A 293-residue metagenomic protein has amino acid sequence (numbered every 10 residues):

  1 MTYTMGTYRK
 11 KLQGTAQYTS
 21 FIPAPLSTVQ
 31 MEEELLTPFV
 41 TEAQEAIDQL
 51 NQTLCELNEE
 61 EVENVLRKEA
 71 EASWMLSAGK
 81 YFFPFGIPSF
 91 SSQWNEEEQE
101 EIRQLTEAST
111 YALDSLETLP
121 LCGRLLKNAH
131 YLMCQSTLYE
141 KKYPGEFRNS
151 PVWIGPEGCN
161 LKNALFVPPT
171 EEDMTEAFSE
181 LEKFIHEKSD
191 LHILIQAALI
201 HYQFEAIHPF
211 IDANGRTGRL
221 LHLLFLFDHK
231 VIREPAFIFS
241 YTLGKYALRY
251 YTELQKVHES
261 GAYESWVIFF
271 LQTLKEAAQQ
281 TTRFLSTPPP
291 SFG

Functional and structural regions predicted by a protein language model:
M1-G293: FIC/Doc superfamily catalytic core
